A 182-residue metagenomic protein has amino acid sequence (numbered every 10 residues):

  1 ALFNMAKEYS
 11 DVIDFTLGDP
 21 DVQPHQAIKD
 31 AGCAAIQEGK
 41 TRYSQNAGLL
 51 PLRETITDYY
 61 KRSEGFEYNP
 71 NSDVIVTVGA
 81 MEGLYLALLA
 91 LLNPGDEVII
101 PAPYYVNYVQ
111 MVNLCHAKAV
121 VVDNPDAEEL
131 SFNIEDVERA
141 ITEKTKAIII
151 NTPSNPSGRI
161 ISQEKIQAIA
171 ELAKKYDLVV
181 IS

Functional and structural regions predicted by a protein language model:
A1-G79, L86: N-terminal small-domain helix-loop-helix segment of the aminotransferase-like
L2, Y108, I169: Aromatic/hydrophobic pocket-lining residues that form π-stacking "cages" and hydrophobic walls in ligand
Y9, C115, K175-Y176: Helix C-cap/helix->beta junction micro-motif
Y68-V74, P94-E97, K144: Short acidic capping loops at alpha-helix termini that bridge into adjacent secondary structure
A90-V112: Conserved PLP-anchoring active-site segment centered on the Schiff-base-forming lysine
N113-V120: A short helix-loop-beta submotif of the ANL/AMP-binding
D126-S182: Active-site phosphate-binding strand-loop segment of PLP-dependent enzymes
